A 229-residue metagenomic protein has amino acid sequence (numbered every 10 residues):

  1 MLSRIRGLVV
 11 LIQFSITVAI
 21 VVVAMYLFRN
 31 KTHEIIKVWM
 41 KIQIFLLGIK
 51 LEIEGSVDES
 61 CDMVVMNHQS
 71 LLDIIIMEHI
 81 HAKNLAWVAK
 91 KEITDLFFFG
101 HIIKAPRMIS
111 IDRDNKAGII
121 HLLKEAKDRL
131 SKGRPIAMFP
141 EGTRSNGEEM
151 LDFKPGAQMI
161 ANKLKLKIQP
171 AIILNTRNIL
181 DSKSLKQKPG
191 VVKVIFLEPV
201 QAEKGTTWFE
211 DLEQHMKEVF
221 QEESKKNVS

Functional and structural regions predicted by a protein language model:
M1-E52, H101-A105: A transmembrane-helix-recognition feature enriched in membrane-embedded lipid enzymes and envelope glyco-/phospholipid
M1-Y26, G55-S60, T207-S229: Membrane-interfacial terminal anchoring regions of lipid-handling membrane enzymes
F14-V22, Y26, L46, D58-K116: Catalytic core of membrane glycerolipid acyltransferases/transacylases, capturing the structured, soluble-facing
K50, A86, I109, P135 (+1 more regions): Residue-level detector of anion-binding/catalytic polar loops
I53, I109-D112, A202: Short acidic-hydrophobic, aromatic-tinged amphipathic segments that line or gate anion-handling sites
I53, V64, W87-V88, V194-F196: Generic preference for hydrophobic
I120-S229: Non-catalytic C-terminal accessory region of glycerolipid acyltransferases and related lyso-lipid remodeling enzymes
